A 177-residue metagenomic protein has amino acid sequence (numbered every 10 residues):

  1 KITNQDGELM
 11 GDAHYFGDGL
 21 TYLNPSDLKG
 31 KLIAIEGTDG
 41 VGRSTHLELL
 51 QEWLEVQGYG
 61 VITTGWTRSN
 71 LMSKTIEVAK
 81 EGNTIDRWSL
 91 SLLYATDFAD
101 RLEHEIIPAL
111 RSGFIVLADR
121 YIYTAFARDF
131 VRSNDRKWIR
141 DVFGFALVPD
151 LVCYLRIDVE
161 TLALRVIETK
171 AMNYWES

Functional and structural regions predicted by a protein language model:
K1-L32: Extreme N-terminal, non-catalytic leader segments that precede Walker-type/kinase nucleotide-binding cores
I35: Hydrophobic anchor at the beta1->P-loop junction of P-loop NTPases
G40: Walker A (P-loop) phosphate-binding loop of P-loop NTPases
R43: Conserved lysine of the Walker
H46: Hydrophobic positions on the alpha1 helix immediately C-terminal to the Walker A/P-loop
L49: Active-site signature of alpha/beta-hydrolase-fold catalytic machinery across serine- and Asp/Cys-nucleophile hydrolases
W53-G144: ATP-dependent small-molecule kinase phosphotransfer cores that center on conserved nucleotide phosphate-binding segments
A125-S177: A glycine- and Lys/Arg-enriched "phosphate-lid" helix/loop adjacent to the NTP-binding pocket of small-molecule kinases
